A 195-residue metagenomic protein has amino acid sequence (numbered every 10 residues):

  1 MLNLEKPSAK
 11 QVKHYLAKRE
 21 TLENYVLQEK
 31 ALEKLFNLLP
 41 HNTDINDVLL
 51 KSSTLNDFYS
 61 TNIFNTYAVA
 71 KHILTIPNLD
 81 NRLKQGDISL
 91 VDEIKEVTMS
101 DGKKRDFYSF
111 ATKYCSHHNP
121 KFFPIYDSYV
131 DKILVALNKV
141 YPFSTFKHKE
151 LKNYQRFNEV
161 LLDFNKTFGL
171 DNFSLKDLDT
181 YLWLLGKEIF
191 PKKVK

Functional and structural regions predicted by a protein language model:
M1-K103, P120-K195: An N-terminal alpha-helical hairpin/helix-loop-helix interaction module that forms a charged, gly/pro-flexible surface
F110-C115: Short hydrophobic alpha-helical segments that form membrane-spanning helices or hydrophobic packing faces of helical
